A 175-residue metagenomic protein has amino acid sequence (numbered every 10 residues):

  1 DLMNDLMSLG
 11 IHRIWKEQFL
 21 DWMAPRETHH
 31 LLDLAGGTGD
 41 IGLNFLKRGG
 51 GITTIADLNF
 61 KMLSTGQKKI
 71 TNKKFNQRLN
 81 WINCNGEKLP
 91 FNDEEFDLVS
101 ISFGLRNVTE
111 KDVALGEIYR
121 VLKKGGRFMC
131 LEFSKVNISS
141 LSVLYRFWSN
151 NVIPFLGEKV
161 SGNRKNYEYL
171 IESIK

Functional and structural regions predicted by a protein language model:
D1-L9: Class I SAM-dependent methyltransferase Rossmann-like catalytic core, especially the SAM/SAH-binding loop
L9-H29: Conserved alpha-helix/loop element of class I SAM-dependent methyltransferases that forms part of the SAM/SAH-binding
H30-K88: Class I SAM-dependent methyltransferase SAM/SAH-binding core
D57-F60, E110, F133: Short beta->alpha hinge that forms the Motif I/post-I loop of the SAM-binding pocket
L58, K135-K175: C-terminal alpha-helical "lid/dimerization" subdomain adjacent to the S-adenosyl-L-methionine
E87-V99: A short acidic, Gly/Pro-enriched loop at the edge of an enzyme's catalytic core that lines a small-molecule cofactor
D97-E110: A short SAM/SAH-binding and catalytic strip from SAM-dependent methyltransferases
D112-R127: A short glycine-rich, Lys/Arg-flanked "PGG" loop and its adjoining helix->strand segment in the class I
